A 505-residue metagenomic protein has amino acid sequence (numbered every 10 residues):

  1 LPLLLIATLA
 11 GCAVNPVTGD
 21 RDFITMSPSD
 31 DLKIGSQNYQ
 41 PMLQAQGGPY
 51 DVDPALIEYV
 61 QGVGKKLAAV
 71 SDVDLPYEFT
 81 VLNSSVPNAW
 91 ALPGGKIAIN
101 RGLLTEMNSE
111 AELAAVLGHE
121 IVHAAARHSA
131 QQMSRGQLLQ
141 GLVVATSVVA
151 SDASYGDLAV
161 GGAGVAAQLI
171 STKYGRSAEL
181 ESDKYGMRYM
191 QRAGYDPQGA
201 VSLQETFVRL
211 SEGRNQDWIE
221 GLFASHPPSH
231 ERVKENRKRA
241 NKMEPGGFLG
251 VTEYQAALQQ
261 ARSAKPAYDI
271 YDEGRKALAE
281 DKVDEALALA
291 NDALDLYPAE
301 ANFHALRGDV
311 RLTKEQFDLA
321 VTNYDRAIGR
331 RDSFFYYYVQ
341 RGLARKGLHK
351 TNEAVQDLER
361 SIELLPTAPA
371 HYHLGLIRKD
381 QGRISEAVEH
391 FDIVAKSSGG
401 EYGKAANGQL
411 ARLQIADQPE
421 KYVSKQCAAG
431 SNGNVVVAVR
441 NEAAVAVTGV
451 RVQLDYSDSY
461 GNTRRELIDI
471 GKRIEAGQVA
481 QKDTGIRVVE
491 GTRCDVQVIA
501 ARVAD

Functional and structural regions predicted by a protein language model:
L1-C12: Sec-dependent bacterial lipoprotein signal peptides
C12-P369, L376, R383-E386, K396 (+1 more regions): A Zn2+-metalloprotease active-site environment signal
V60, S457-G461: Change "in extracellular beta-sheet-rich domains … of secreted and cell-surface proteins" to "in beta-sheet-rich domains
K396-Y422: Long amphipathic alpha-helical scaffold segments
N407, Q414, P419, C427-N432 (+4 more regions): Terminal connector regions
V439-A444: Asparagine-centered strand-capping/turn motif at beta-strand->loop junctions
A446-G449, T463-R464: Short acidic/proline- and small/hydrophobic-mixed sequence motifs that coincide with surface turns and coil-to-beta
V450-L454: Hydrophobic beta-strand segments
